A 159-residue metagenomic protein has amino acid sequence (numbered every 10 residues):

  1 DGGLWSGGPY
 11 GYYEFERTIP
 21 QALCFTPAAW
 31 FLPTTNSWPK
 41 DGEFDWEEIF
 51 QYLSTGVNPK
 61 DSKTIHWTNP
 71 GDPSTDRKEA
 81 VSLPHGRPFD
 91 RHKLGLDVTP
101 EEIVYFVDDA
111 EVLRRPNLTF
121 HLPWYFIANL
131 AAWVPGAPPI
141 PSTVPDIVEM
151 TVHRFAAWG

Functional and structural regions predicted by a protein language model:
D1-G159: GH16 jelly-roll
